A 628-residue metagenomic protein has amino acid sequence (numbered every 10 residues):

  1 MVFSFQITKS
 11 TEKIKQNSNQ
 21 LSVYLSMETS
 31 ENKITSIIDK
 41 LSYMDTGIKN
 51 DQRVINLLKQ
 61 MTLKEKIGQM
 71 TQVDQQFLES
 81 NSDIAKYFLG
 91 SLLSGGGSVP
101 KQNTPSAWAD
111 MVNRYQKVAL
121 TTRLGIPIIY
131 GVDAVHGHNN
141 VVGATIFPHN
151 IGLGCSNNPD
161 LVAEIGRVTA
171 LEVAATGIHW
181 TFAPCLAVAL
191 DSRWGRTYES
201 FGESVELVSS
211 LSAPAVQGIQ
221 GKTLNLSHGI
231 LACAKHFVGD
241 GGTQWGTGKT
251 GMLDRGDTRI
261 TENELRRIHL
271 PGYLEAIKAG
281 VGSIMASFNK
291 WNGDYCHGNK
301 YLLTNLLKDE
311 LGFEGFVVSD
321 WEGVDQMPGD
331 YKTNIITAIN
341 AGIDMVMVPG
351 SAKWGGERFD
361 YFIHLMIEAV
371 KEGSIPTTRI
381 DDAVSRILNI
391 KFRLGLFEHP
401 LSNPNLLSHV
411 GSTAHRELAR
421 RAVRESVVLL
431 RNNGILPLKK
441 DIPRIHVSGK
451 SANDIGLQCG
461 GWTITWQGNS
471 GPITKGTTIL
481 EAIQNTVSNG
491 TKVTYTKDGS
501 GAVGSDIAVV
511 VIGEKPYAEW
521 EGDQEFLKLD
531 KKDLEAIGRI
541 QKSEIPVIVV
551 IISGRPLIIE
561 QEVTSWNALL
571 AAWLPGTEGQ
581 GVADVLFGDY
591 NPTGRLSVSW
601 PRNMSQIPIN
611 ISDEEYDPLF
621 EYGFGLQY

Functional and structural regions predicted by a protein language model:
S4-Q6, E12-Y628: Glycoside hydrolase catalytic-domain context in secreted enzymes
